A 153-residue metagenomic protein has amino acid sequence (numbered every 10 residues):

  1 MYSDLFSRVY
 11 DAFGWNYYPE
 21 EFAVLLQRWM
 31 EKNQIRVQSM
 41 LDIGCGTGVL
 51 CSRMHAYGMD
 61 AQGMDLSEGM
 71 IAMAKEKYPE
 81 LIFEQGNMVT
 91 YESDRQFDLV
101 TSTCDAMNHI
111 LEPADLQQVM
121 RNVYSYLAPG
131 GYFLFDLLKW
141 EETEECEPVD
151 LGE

Functional and structural regions predicted by a protein language model:
M1-I35: Conserved class I S-adenosyl-L-methionine
V37-S39: Nucleotide donor/acceptor-binding cores
L41, G48-T90: Class I SAM-dependent methyltransferase SAM/SAH-binding core
E92-L99: A short acidic, Gly/Pro-enriched loop at the edge of an enzyme's catalytic core that lines a small-molecule cofactor
T103-D105: Residues lining the SAM
N108-I110: A short His-aromatic
Q117-P129: A short glycine-rich, Lys/Arg-flanked "PGG" loop and its adjoining helix->strand segment in the class I
L134-E153: Conserved class I S-adenosyl-L-methionine
